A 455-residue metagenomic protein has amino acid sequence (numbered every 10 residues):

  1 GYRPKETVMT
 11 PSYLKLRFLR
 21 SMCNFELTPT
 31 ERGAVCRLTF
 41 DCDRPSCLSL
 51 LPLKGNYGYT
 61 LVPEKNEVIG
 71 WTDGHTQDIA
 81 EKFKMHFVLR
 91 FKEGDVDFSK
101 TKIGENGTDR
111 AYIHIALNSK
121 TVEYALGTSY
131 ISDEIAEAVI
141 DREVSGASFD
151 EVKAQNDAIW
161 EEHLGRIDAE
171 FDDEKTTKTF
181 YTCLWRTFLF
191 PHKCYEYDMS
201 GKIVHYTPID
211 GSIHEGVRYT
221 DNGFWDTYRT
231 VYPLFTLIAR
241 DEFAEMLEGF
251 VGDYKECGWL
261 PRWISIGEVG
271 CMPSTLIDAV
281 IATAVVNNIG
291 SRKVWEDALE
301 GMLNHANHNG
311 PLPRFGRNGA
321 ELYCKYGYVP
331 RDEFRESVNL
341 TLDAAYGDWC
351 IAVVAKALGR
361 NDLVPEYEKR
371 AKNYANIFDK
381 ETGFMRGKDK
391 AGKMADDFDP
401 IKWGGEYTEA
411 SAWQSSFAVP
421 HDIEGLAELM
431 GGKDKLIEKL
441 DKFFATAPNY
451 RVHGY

Functional and structural regions predicted by a protein language model:
G1-Y219: Beta-sandwich/jelly-roll carbohydrate-recognition scaffolds of carbohydrate-active enzymes
P4, L164-T227, V231-N309: N-terminal core-entry segment
E26, T30, H114-N118, T128 (+13 more regions): Catalytic cores of large soluble enzymes that bind and process phosphate-bearing ligands
R32-G33, H75, D95-V96, A147-D150 (+14 more regions): Short secondary-structure junctions and interdomain/linker hinges
A34-R37, I69-D78, F87, R229 (+8 more regions): Short, hydrophobic/aromatic alpha-helical segments in well-folded domains
G58, D253, K372-N376: Beta-rich nucleic-acid/ligand-interaction surfaces
H214-Y232, L237-A239, D278, N288-Y455: Active-site core of glycosidic bond-cleaving carbohydrate-active enzymes
